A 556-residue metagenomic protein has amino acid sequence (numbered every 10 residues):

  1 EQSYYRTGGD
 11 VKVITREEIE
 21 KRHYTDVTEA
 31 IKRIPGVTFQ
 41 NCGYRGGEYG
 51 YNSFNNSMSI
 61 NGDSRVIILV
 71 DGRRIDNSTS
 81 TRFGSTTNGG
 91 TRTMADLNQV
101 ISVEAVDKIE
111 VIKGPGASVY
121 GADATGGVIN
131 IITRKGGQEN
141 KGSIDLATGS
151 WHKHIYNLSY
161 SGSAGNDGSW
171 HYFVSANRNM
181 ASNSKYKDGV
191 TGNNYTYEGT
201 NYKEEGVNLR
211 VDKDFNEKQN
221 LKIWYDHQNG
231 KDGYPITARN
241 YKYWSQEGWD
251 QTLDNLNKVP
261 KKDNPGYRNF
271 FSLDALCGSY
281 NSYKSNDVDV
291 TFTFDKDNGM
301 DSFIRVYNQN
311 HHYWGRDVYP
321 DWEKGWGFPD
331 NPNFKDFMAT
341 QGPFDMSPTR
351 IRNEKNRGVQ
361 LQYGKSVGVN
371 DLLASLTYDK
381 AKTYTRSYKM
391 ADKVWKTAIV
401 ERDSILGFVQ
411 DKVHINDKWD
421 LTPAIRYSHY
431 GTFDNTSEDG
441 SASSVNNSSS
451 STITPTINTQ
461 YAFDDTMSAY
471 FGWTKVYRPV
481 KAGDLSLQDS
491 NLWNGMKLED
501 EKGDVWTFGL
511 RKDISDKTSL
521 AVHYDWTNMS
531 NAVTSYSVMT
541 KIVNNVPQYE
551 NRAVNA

Functional and structural regions predicted by a protein language model:
E1-R22, S80-T91: N-terminal periplasmic "start-of-domain" segments of outer-membrane beta-barrel proteins
S3, T28-N77: Extracytoplasmic beta-strand/coil segments of soluble accessory domains associated with Gram-negative outer-membrane
G9-D26, K32, S59-G62, V70 (+3 more regions): Short, polar/charged loop or turn motifs at beta-strand boundaries
V27-A30, N56-S59, L69, D96-Q99 (+3 more regions): N-terminal periplasmic accessory domains that precede and gate Gram-negative outer-membrane beta-barrel machines
S57, R73-K113: Short acidic/polar hinge/loop motifs at secondary-structure boundaries that mediate gating or recognition
Q138-E139, A147, S161-Y280: Periplasmic-side early beta-strands and strand-to-turn transitions of outer-membrane beta-barrels
D214-N229, C277-G440, S444-V445, S449 (+3 more regions): Face-selective signature of the C-terminal outer-membrane beta-barrel domain
K382-S387, G431-E438, N447, Q460-T507 (+1 more regions): Surface-exposed extracellular loop regions of Gram-negative outer-membrane beta-barrel proteins, predominantly
